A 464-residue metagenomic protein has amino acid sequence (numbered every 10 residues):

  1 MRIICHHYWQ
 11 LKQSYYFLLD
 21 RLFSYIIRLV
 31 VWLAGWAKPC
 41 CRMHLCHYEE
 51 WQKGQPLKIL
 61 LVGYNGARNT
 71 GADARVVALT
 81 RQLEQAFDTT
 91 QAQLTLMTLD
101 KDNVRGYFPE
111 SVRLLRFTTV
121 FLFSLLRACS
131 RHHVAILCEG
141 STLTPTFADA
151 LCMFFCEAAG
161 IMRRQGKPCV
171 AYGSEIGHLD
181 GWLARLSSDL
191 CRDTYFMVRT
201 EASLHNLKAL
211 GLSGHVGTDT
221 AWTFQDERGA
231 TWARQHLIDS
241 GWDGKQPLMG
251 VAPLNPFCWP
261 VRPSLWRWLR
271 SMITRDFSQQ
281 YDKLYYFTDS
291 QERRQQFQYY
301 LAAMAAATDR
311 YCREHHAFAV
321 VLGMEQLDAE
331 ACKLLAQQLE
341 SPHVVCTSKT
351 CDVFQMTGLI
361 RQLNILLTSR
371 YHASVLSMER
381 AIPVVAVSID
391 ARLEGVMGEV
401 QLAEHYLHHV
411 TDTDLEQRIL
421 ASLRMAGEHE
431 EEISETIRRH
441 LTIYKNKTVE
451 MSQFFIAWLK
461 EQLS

Functional and structural regions predicted by a protein language model:
R2-S464: Active-site anion-handling motifs in enzyme catalytic cores
